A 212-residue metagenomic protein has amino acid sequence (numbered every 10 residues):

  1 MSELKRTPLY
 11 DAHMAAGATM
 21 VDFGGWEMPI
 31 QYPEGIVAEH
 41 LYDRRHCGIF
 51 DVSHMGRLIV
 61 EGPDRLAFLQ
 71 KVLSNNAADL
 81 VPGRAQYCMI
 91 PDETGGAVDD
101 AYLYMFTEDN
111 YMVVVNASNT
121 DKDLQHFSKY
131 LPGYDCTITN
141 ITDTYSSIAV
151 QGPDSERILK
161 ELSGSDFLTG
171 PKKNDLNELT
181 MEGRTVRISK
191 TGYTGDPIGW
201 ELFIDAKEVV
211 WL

Functional and structural regions predicted by a protein language model:
M1-L212: Basic, glycine/lysine-rich polyanion-binding surfaces/domains
